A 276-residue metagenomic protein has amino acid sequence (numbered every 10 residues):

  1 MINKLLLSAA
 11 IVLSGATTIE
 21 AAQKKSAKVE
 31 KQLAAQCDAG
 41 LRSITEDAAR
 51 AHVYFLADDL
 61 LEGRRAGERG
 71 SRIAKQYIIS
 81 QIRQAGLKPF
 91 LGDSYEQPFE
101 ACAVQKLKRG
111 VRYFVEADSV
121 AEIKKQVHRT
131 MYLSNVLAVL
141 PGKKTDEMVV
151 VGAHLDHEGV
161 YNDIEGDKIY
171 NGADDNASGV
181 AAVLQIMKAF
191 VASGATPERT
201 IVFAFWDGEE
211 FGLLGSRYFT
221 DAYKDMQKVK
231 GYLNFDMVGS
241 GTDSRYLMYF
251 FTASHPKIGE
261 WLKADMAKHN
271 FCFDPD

Functional and structural regions predicted by a protein language model:
M1-K28: Bacterial Sec-dependent N-terminal signal peptides
A21-F90, S94, L140-P141: N-terminal hydrophobic or amphipathic helices/low-complexity stretches enriched in small/hydrophobic/Pro/Gly
A35-S43, D59-R69, I123-V127, I164-N176 (+2 more regions): Second-shell loop/turn segments in exported
L56, I82, Q126-N162: Acidic/His- and Gly-rich active-site-bordering loop/insert found across diverse amide/peptide-bond hydrolases
L60-G63, I82, K88-P89, Q105-K106 (+4 more regions): Solvent-exposed loop/turn segments at secondary-structure junctions within structured extracellular/periplasmic domains
R64-V139: A non-catalytic alpha/beta surface segment that caps or lines the substrate-entry region of metallo-dependent hydrolase
V136-A138, V151-H157, Y161-G212: Alpha-helical metal-binding/catalytic segments enriched in His/Glu/Asp
W206-D276: Metal-dependent peptidase/peptidase-like ectodomains
